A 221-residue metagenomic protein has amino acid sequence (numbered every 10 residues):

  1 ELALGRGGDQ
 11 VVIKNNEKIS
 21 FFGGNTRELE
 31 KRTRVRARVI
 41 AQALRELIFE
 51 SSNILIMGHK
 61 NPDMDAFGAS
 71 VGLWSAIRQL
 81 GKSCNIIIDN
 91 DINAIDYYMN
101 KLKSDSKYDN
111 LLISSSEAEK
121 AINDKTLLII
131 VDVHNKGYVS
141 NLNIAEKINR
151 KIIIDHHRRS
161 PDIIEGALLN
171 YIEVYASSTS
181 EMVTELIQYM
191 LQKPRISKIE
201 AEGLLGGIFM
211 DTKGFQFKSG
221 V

Functional and structural regions predicted by a protein language model:
L2-S20: Catalytic/regulatory signature loops of cyclic-dinucleotide turnover enzymes and related class III nucleotidyl cyclases
G5, R38-P62, V71-K82, P161-V221: A structured phosphate/pyrophosphate-recognition subdomain
N16-S51: C-di-GMP signaling machinery
E17, N90-I92, H157: Residues in the short beta-alpha loop(s) of Rossmann-like NAD(P)-binding domains
F22-T26, F67-A69, Y97-N100, N141-N143 (+2 more regions): Short acidic, glycine/serine/threonine-rich loops at helix termini
S51-I122: Anionic-ligand anchoring segments at beta-strand to alpha-helix junctions in alpha/beta enzyme folds, i.e., glycine
L112-G166: Active-site cofactor/cluster-binding pocket
